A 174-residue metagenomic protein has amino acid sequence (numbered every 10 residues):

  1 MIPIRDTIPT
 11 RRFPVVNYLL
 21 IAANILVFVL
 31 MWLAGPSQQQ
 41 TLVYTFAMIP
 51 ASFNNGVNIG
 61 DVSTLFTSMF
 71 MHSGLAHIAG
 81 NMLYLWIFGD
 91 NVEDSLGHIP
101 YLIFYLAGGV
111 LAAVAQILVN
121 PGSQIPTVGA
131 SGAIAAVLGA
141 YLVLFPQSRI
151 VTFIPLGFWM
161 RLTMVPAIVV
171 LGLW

Functional and structural regions predicted by a protein language model:
M1-W174: A detector for small-residue-rich transmembrane helices and their helix-helix packing motifs
